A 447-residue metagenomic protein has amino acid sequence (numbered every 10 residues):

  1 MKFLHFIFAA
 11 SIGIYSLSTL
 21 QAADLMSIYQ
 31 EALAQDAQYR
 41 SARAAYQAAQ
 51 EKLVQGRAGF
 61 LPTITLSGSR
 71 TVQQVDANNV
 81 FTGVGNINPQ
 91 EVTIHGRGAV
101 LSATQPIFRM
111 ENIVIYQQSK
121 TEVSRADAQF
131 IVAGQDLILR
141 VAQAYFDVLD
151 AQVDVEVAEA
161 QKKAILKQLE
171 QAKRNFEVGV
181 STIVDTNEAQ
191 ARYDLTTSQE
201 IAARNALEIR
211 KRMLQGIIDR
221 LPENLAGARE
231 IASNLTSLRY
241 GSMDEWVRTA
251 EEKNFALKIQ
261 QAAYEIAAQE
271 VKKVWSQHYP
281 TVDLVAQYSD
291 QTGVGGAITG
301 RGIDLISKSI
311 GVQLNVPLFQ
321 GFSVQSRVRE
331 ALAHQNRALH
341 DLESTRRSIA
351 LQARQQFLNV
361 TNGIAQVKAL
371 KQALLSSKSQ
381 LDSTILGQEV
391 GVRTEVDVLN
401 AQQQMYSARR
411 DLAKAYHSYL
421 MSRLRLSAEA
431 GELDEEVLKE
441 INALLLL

Functional and structural regions predicted by a protein language model:
H5-S16: Bacterial N-terminal signal peptides
L20-S69, V75, Q105, P222 (+5 more regions): Bacterial Sec-pathway N-terminal export signals of envelope proteins
A23-D147, V282, A286, F322-Q325: Short flexible linkers and secondary-structure junctions
S41-G56, A133, L137-E156, K167 (+5 more regions): Amphipathic alpha-helical coiled-coil segments
S67-Q105, E230-R239, K272, V285-Q320 (+2 more regions): Small/polar, glycine/serine/threonine/aspartate-rich low-complexity segments that form flexible
Q74, D411-L447: Acidic, low-complexity, intrinsically disordered peripheral segments
D136-T249, N359, G363, V367 (+2 more regions): Periplasmic alpha-helical coiled-coil/stalk elements that build and connect Gram-negative outer-membrane
A203, F255, A415: Metallo-beta-lactamase
